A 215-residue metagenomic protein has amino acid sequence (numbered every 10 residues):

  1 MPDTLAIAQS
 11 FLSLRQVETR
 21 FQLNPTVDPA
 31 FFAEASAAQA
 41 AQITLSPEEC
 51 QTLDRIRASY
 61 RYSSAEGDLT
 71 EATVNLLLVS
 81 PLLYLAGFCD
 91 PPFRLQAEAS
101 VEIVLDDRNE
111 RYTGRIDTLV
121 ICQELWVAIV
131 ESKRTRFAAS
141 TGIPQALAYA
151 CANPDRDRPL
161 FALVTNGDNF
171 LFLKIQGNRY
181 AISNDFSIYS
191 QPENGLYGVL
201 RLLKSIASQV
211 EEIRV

Functional and structural regions predicted by a protein language model:
P2-P159, L171-V215: A short, conserved, highly charged catalytic patch centered on acidic carboxylates
F161-V164: A short beta-strand->alpha-helix segment at the C-terminal rim of the class III nucleotidyl cyclase catalytic domain
